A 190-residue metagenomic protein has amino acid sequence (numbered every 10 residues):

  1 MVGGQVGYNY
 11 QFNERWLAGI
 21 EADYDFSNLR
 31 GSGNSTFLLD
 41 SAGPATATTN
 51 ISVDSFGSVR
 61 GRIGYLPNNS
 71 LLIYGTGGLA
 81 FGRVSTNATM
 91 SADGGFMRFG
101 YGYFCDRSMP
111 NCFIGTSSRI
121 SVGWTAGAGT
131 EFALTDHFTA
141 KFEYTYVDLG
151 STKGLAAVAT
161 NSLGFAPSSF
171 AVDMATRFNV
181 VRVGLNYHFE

Functional and structural regions predicted by a protein language model:
M1-E190: Gram-negative outer-membrane beta-barrel domains
